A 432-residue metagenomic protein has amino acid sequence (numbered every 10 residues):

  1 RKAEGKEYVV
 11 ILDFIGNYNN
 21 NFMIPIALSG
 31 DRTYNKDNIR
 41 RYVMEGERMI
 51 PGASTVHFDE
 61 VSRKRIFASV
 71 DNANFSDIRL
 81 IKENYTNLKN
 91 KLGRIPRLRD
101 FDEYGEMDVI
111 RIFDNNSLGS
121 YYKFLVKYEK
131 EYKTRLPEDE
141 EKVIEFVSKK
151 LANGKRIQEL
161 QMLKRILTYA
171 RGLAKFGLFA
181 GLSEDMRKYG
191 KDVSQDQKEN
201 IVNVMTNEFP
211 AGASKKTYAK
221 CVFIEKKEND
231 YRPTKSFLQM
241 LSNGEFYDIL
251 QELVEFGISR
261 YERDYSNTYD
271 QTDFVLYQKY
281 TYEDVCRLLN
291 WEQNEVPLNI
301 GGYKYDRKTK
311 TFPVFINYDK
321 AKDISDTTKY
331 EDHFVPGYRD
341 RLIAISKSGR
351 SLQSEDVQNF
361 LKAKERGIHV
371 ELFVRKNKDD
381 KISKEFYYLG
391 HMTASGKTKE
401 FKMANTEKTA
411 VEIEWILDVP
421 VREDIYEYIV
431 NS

Functional and structural regions predicted by a protein language model:
R1-S29: Conserved segment of the helicase C-terminal RecA-like domain
G5-Y8, S120, K308, R366 (+2 more regions): A short, structural micro-pattern
V10, E371-F373, T393, E414: Beta-strand cores of modular interaction/reader domains in eukaryotic scaffold and signaling proteins, especially PDZ
N21-A170, A174-G177: Long, largely alpha-helical accessory region at the distal end of helicase-like NTP-driven motors
D59, S194, D418-R422: Generic structural signal for alpha-helix starts
K130-V296, R307-K310, D326, Y330 (+1 more regions): C-terminal accessory/interaction regions of large nucleic acid-associated machines
D273-E385: Acidic, glycine-rich low-complexity segments with interspersed aromatic residues
D379-S432: Compact mixed alphabeta submodule
